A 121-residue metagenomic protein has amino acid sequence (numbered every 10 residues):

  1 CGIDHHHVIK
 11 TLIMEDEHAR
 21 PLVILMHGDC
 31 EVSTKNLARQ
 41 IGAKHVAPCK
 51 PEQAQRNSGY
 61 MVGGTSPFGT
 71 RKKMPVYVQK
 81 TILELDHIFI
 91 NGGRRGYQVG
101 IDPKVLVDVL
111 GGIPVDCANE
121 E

Functional and structural regions predicted by a protein language model:
C1-E121: Extended, low-hydrophobicity, polar/charged segments
